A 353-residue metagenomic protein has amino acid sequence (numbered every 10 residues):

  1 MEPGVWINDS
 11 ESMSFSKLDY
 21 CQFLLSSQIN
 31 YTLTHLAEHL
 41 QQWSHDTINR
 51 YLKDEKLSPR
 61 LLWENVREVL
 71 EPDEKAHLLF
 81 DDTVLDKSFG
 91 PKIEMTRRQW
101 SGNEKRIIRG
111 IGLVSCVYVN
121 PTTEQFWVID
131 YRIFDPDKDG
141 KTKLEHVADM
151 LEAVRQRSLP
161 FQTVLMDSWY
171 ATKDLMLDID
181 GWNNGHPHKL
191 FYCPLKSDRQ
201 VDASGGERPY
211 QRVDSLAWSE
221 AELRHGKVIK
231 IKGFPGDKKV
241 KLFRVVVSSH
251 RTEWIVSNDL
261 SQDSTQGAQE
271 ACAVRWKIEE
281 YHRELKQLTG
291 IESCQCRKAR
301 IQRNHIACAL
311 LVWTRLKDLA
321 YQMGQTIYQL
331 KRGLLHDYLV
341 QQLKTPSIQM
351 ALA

Functional and structural regions predicted by a protein language model:
M1, D9, M13, K17-I29 (+3 more regions): Single, function-defining residue in the core of a domain
M1-L57: Gly/serine-rich nucleotide phosphate-binding loop at the start of the catalytic core of nucleotide/ADP-ribose-handling
S27-N30, Q42, D46, R60 (+4 more regions): Generic alpha-helical scaffold signal
N30-L33, H45-I48, E74-L79, L113 (+1 more regions): A common structural microfeature
T34, E64, L177: Active-site phosphate/pyrophosphate- and oxyanion-stabilizing loops and adjacent acidic/basic residues in soluble
W43-D46, D81, D167, E279: Residue-level detector of functionally special positions within alpha-helical transmembrane segments of multi-pass
K53-T123, D135: Active-site-proximal, Lys/Arg-enriched surface segment that forms a nucleic-acid-binding/basic interface patch
